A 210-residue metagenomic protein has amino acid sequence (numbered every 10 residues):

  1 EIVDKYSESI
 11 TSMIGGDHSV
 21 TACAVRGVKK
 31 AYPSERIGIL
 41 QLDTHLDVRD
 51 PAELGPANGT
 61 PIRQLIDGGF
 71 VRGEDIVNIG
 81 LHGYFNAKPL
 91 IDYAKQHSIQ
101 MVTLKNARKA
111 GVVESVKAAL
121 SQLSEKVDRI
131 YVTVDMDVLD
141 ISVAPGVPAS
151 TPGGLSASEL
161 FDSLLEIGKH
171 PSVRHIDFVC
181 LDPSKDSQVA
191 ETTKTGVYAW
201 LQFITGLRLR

Functional and structural regions predicted by a protein language model:
E1-R210: Conserved alpha-helical scaffold segments that buttress catalytic/binding sites
